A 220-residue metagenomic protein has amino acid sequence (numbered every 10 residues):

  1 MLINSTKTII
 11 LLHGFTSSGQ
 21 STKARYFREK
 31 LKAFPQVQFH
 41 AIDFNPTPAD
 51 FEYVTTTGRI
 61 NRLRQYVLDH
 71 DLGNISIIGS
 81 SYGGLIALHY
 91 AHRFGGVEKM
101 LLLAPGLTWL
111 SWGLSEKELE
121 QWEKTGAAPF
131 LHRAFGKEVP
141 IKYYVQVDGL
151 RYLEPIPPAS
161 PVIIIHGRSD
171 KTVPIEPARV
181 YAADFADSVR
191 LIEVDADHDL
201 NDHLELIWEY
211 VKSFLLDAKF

Functional and structural regions predicted by a protein language model:
L2-N45: Short, surface-exposed "cap/lid" segments of acyl-processing enzymes
I3-N4, D69-G73, P157-P158, A218: Glycine-rich phosphate-binding loop signature in dinucleotide/nucleotide-binding domains
T16, D43-P48, L107, H198: Alpha/beta-hydrolase active-site loop signature
S21-R25, T57, I175-R179: Short, surface-exposed alpha-helical segments at coil->helix boundaries
F51-D69: Alpha/beta-hydrolase active-site loop
I78-A87: Gly/Ala-rich beta-loop-alpha elbow adjacent to hydrolase catalytic centers
Y90-F94: Aromatic pocket-lining residues of Rossmann-like dinucleotide-binding sites
E98-F220: The alpha/beta-hydrolase serine catalytic core
